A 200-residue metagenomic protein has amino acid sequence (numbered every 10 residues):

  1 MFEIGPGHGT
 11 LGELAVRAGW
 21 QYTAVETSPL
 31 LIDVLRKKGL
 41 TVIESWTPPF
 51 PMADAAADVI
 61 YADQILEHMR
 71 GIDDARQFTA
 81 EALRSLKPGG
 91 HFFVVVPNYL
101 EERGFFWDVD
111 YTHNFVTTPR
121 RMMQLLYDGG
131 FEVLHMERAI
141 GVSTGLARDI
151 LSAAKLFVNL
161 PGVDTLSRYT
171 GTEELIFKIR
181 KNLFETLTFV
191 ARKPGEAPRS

Functional and structural regions predicted by a protein language model:
M1-G104, P119-M123, F189-K193: Conserved SAM-binding loop
T23, G130-E132: Ser/Thr- (and often Asn-) enriched beta-sheet segments in non-cytosolic proteins
V42, V133-M136: Generic structural signal for residues in well-ordered beta-strands
I72, F115-V116, K181-N182: Short, solvent-exposed loop/helix junctions and linker helices that flank or host conserved functional motifs
F93, H135-S200: A C-terminal cap/extension of S-adenosyl-L-methionine-dependent methyltransferases that defines the acceptor-substrate
Y99-L100, F105-W107, Y169, E174: Short leucine-rich amphipathic alpha-helices used at interfaces
D108-H113: Short glycine-enriched, charge-decorated loop/helix-capping segments at active-site entrances that position
N114-G130: Short alpha-helix
